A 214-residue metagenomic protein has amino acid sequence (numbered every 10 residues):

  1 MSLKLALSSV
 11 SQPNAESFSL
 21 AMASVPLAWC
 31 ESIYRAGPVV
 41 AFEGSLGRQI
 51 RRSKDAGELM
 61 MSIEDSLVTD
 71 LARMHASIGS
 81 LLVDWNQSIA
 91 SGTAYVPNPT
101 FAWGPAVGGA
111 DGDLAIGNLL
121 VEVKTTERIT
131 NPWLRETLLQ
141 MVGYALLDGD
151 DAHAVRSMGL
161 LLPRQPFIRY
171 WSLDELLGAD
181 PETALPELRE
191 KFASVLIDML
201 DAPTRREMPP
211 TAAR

Functional and structural regions predicted by a protein language model:
M1-P105: Metal-dependent nuclease catalytic cores that hydrolyze phosphodiester bonds in DNA/RNA, characterized by
Q87-G109, M199-R214: Accessory terminal regions of nucleic-acid processing enzymes
N98-G117, P181-F192: An acidic intrinsically disordered interaction segment
W103, V123-K124, L161-P163: Short His-Asn-centered micro-motif
G112-T130: Conserved catalytic cores of phosphodiester-cleaving nucleases, focusing on short active-site segments
I129-L138: Active-site-adjacent loop/helix micro-motif of nuclease/hydrolase catalytic cores
L138-M158: Metal-dependent nuclease catalytic cores in nucleic-acid-processing enzymes, especially RNase H-like/related
A152-R214: Metal-dependent nuclease catalytic regions and adjoining charged, substrate-binding loops involved in nucleic-acid end
